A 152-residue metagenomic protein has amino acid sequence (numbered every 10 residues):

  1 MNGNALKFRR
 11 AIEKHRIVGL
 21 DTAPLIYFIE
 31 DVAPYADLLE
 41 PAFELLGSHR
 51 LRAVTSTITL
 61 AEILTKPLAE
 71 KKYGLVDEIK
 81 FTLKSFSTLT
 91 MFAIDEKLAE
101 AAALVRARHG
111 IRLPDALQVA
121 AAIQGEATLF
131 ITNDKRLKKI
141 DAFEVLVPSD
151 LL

Functional and structural regions predicted by a protein language model:
M1-T55, L68-F81, K135, D150-L152: Short, well-structured N-terminal submotif of metal-dependent ribonuclease cores
N2-R9, L89-I131: Active-site neighborhoods of divalent-metal-dependent phosphate/nucleic-acid chemistry enzymes
K14-H15, S48-R50, S85-F86, E126 (+1 more regions): Structured helix-beta-strand junction loops
P24, T59, L98, Q118 (+1 more regions): Alpha-helix capping/helix-boundary segments
D31-V32, K66, V105, F143: Residue-level signal for well-ordered alpha-helical positions
I79-A101, A107-H109, P114, L137-L152: Short acidic, glycine/proline-enriched helix-loop-strand junctions
